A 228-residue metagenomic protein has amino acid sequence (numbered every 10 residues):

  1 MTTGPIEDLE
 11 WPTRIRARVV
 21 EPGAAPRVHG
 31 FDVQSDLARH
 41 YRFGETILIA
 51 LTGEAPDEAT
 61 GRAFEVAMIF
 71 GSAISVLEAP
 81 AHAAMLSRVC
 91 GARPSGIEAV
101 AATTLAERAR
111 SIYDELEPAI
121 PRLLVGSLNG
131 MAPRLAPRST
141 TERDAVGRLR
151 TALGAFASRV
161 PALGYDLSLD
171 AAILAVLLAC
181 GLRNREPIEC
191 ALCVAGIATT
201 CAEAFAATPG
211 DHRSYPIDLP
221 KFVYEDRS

Functional and structural regions predicted by a protein language model:
M1-S228: Hydrophobic alpha-helical bundle cores within soluble ligand-binding/oligomerization subdomains
